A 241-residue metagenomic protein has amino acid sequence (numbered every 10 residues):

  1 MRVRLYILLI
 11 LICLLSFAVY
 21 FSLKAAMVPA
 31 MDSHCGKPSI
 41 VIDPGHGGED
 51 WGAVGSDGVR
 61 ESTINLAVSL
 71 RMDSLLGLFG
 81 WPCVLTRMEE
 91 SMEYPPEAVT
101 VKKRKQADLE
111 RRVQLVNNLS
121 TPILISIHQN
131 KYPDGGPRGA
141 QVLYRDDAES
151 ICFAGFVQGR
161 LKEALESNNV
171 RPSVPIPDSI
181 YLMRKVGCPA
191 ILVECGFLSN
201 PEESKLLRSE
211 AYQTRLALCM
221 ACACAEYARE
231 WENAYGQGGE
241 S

Functional and structural regions predicted by a protein language model:
M1-S241: Catalytic-site microenvironment of enzymes that process N-acetyl-hexosamine-containing cell-wall polysaccharides
